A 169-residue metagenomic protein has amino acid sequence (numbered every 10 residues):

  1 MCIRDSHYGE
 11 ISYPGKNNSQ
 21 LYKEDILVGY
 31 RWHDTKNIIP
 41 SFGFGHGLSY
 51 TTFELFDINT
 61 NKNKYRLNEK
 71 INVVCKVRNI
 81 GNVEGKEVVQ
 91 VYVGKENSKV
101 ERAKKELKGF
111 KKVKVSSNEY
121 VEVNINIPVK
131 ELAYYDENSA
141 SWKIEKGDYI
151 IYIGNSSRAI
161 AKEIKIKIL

Functional and structural regions predicted by a protein language model:
R4-K86, Y92, K146, I150-G154 (+1 more regions): Secreted, periplasmic, or luminal enzymes acting at the cell surface/secretory milieu
N61, R78-I80, G94, N126-K130 (+1 more regions): Solvent-exposed residues in well-ordered beta-strands and their adjoining turns, especially edge/terminal strands
K70-N72, Y120-N124, A161-E163: Intrinsic-disorder/low-complexity, polar/charged segments enriched in Ser/Thr/Lys/Arg/Asp/Glu/Gln
N82-K99, K105-L107: Short acidic, flexible loop segments centered on an aromatic residue
K99-E137: Intrinsically disordered, low-complexity Pro/Gly/Ser/Thr-rich segments with frequent PxxP/GP/PP motifs and embedded
P128-L169: Terminal connector regions
